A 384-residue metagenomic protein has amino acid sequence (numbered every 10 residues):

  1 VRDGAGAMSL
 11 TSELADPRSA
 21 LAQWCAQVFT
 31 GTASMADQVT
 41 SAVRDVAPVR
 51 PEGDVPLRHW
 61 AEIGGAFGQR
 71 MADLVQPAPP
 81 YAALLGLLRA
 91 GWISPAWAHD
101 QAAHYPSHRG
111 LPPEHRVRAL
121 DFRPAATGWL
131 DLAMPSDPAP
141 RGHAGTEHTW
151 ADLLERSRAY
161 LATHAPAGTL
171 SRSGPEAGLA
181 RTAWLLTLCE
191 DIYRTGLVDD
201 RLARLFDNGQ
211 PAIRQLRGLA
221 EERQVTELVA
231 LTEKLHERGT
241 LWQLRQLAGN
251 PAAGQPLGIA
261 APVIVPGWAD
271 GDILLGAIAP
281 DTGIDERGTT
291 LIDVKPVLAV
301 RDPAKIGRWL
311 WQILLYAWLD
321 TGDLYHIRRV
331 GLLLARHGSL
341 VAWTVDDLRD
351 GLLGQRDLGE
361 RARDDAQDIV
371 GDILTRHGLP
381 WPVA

Functional and structural regions predicted by a protein language model:
V1-V265: Metal-dependent nuclease catalytic cores that hydrolyze phosphodiester bonds in DNA/RNA, characterized by
G249-A252, L257-W268, A277-E286, T375-A384: Accessory terminal regions of nucleic-acid processing enzymes
P266-D272, T321: C-terminal structured interaction module
G271-V300: Conserved catalytic cores of phosphodiester-cleaving nucleases, focusing on short active-site segments
A299-R301, S339-L340: Flexible loop/turn segments at secondary-structure boundaries
V300-L310: Active-site-adjacent loop/helix micro-motif of nuclease/hydrolase catalytic cores
L310-V330: Metal-dependent nuclease catalytic cores in nucleic-acid-processing enzymes, especially RNase H-like/related
H326-A384: Metal-dependent nuclease catalytic regions and adjoining charged, substrate-binding loops involved in nucleic-acid end
